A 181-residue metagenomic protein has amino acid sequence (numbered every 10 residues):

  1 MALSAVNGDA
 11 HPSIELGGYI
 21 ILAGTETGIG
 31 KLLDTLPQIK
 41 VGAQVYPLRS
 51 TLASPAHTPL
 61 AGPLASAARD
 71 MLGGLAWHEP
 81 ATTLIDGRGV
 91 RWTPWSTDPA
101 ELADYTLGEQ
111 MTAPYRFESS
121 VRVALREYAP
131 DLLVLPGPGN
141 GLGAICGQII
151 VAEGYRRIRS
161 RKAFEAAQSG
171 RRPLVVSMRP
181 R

Functional and structural regions predicted by a protein language model:
M1-R181: Acyl-group transfer acyltransferase/transacylase scaffold of fatty acid/polyketide systems
